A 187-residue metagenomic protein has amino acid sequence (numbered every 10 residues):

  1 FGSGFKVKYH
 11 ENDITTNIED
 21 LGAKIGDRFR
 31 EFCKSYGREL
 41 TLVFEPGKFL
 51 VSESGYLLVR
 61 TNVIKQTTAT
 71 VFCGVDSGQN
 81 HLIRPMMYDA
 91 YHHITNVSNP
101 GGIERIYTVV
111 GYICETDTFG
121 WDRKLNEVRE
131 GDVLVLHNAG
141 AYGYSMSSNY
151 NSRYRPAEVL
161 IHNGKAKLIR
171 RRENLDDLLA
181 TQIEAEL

Functional and structural regions predicted by a protein language model:
F1-G4, S35, L160: Short intrinsically disordered, low-complexity coil segments enriched in acidic
F1-K6, P46-K48: Glycine-rich beta-strand-to-loop/alpha-helix junction loops that act as flexible
H10-E19: Glycine-rich tight-turn/loop motif centered on a GG-T
L21-C33: Alpha-helix-loop-beta-strand connector modules within alpha/beta enzyme cores
G37-L187: Charged (often Lys/Glu-rich) extended helix/loop segments that serve as interaction or gating elements
